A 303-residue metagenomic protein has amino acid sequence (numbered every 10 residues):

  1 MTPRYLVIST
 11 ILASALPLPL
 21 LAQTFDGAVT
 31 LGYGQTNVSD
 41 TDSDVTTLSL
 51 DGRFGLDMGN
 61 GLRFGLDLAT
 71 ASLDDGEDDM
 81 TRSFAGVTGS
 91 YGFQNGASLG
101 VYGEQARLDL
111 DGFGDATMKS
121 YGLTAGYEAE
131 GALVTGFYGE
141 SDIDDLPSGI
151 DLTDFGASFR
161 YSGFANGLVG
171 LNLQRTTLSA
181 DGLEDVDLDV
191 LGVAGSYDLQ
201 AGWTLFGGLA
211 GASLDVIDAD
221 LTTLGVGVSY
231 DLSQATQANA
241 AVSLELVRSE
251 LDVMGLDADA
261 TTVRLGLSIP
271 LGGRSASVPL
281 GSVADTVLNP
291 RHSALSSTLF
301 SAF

Functional and structural regions predicted by a protein language model:
M1-Q23: Gram-negative bacterial Sec-dependent N-terminal signal peptides
A22-G76, A125, N166, T262 (+2 more regions): Short glycine/proline- and aromatic-enriched beta-strand/turn motifs that initiate or cap beta-hairpins
F25-G27, M58-L66, Q94-V101, G131-G136 (+5 more regions): Repeated loop/turn-to-beta-strand initiation elements of outer-membrane beta-barrel proteins
L31-S39, L68-D74, G103-D109, T117-K119 (+9 more regions): Transmembrane beta-strands of outer-membrane beta-barrel pores
D44-L50, D79-A85, D115-Y121, G149-F155 (+4 more regions): Residues that define the transmembrane beta-barrel architecture of outer-membrane proteins
L50-L56, V87-Y91, L123-Y127, A157-Y161 (+3 more regions): Residues on the lipid-exposed face of transmembrane beta-strands in outer-membrane beta-barrel proteins
M80-T177: Outer-membrane pore/translocation modules
L183, L214-I217, D231-D257, T261-F303: Flexible, glycine-rich linker and terminal segments associated with outer-membrane beta-barrel/transport systems
